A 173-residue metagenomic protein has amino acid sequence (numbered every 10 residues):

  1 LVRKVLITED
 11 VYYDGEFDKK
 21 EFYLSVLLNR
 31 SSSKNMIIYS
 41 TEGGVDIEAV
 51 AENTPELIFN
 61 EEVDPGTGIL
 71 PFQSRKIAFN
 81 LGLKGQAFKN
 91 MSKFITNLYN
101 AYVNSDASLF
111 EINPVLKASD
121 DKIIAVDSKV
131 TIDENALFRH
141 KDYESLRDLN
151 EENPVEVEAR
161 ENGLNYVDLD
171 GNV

Functional and structural regions predicted by a protein language model:
L1-R3, D10-A107, E111-I112, L116-V173: ATP-dependent carboxylate/acyl-activation modules
